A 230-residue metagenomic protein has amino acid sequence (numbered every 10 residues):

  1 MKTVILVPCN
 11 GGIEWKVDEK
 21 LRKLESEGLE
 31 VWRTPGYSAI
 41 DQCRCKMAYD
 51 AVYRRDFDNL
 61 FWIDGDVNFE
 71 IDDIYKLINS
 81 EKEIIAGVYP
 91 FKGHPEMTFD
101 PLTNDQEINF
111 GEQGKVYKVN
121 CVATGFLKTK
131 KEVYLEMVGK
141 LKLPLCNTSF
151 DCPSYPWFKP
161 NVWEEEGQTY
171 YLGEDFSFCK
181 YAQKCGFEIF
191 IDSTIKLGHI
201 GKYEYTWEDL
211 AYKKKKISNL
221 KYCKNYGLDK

Functional and structural regions predicted by a protein language model:
M1, L141-K230: C-terminal catalytic/acceptor-binding lobe
M1-Q42: N-proximal low-complexity "stem/linker" segments adjacent to membrane-targeting elements
E19-K20, K46, K76, S177: Alpha-helical elements of Rossmann-like donor-binding domains used by nucleotide-donor carbohydrate transfer enzymes
E25-S26, I78, Q183: Anion (oxyanion) recognition and catalysis
E30, D66, E83, E188-F190 (+1 more regions): Residue-level detector of anion-binding/catalytic polar loops
C45-N59: Active-site nucleotide-sugar/metal-binding loop of Leloir-type enzymes
A48, E70-N161: Conserved catalytic core of nucleotide-sugar-dependent glycosyltransferases
D56-N68: Short beta-strand-to-loop acidic/aromatic patch adjacent to the donor-nucleotide binding site
